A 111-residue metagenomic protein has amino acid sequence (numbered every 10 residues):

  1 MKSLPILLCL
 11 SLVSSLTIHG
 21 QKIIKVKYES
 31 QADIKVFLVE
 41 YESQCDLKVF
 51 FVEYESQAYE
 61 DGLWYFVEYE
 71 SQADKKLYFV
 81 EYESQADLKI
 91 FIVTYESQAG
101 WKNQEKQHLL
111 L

Functional and structural regions predicted by a protein language model:
M1-S14: Sec-dependent N-terminal signal peptides
H19-L111: Repetitive, compositionally biased segments used for assembly/scaffolding
